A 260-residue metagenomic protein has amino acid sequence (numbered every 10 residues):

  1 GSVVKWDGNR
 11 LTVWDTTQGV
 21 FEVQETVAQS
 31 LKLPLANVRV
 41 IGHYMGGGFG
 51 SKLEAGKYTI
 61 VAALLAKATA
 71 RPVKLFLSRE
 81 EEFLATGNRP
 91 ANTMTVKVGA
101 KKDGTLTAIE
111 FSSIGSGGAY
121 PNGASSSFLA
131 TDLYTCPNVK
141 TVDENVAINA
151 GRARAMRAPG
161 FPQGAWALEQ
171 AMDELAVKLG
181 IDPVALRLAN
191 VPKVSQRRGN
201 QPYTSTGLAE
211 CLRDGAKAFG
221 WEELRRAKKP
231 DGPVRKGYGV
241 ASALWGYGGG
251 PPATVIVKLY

Functional and structural regions predicted by a protein language model:
G1-S2, G8, A91-A171, L244-G250: Glycine-rich loop/linker segments at domain edges
S2-T69, G123-L129, A155-N190, Q196 (+3 more regions): Alpha-helical support elements that line or immediately flank enzyme active sites and cofactor-binding pockets
K5, W14, I41, F76 (+4 more regions): Residues in well-ordered beta-strands of folded domains
R10-T12, A36-R39, A63, R71-F76 (+5 more regions): Structural motif
T17-V20, H43-G48, L77-G87, S113-G118 (+2 more regions): Acidic, glycine-rich active-site loops and adjacent beta-strand->loop/helix elements that engage anionic groups
N37-H43, A70-E80, T107-S112, P183-P192 (+1 more regions): Beta-strand segments within the central parallel beta-sheet cores of soluble alpha/beta enzyme folds
V73-V96, G239-P252: Structured beta-strand/loop patches that form or line metal/cofactor-binding pockets in enzymes
L188-K258: Accessory "access/gating" subregions that flank catalytic or transport cores
